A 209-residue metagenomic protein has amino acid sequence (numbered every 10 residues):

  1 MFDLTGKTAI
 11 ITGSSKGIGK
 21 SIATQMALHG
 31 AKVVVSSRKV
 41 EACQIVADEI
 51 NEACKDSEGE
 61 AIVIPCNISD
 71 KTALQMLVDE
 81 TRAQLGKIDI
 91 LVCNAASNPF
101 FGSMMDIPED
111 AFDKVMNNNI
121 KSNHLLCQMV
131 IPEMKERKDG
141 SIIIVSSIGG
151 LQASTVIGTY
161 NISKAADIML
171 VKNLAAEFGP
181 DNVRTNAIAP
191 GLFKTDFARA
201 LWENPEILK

Functional and structural regions predicted by a protein language model:
T8, S15-G17: Conserved glycine-rich cofactor-binding loop
H29-V46: Conserved glycine-rich Rossmann-like NAD(P)H-binding loop of the short-chain dehydrogenase/reductase
G102-M104, P108-M116, L208: Substrate-binding pocket helix/loop in short-chain dehydrogenase/reductase
I107, A153-N161, N173: Active-site loop-to-helix junction immediately N-terminal to the catalytic Tyr of the SDR YXXXK motif in Rossmann-fold
C127, S163, V171: Active-site helix of classical SDR
P132, A176-P180: Alpha-helical segment proximal to the catalytic Tyr-Lys
S147: Residue(s) in the substrate-gating loop at a strand-loop-helix junction that position the organic substrate next
